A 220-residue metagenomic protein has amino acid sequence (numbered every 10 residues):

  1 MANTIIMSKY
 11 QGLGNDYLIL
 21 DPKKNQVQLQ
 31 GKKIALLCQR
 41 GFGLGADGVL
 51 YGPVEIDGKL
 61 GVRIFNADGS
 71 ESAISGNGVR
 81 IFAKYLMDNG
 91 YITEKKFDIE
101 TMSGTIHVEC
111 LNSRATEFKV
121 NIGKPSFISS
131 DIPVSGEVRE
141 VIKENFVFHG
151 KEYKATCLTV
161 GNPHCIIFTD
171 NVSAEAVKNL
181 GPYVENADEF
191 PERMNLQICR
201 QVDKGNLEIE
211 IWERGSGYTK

Functional and structural regions predicted by a protein language model:
M1-R114, C165-K220: A glycine-rich beta-to-alpha transition motif near the start of alpha/beta enzyme domains, typified by
T101-T169, S173-A176: ATP-dependent small-molecule kinase catalytic core of the GHMP/sugar-kinase superfamily and closely related
